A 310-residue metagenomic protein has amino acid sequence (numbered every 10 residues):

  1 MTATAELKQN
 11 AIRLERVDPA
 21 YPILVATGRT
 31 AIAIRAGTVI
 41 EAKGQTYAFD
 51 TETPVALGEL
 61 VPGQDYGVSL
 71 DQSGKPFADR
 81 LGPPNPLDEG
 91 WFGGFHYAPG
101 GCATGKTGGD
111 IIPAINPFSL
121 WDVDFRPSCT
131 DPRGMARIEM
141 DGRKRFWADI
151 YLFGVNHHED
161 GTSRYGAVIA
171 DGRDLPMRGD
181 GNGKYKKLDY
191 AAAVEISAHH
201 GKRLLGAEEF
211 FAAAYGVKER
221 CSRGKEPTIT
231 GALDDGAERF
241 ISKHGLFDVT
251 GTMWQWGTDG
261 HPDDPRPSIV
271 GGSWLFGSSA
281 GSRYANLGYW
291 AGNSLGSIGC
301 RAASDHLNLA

Functional and structural regions predicted by a protein language model:
M1-A26, P84-T130: Glycine-rich, low-complexity segments
M1-Q64: Glycine-rich, flexible loop motifs
V61-P76: Elongated alpha-helical scaffolds
S73-P76, L152-V155, V217, D259-P262 (+1 more regions): Acidic glycine-/aspartate-rich tracts in secreted/extracellular proteins
S73-P86: Short, surface-exposed terminal/edge motifs of secreted or surface/virion proteins that either
A98-C102, K106-H244: Short aromatic-cysteine micro-motif
A148, G251, A302: Terminal peptide-recognition signature
K184-L188, P265-A310: Disulfide-stabilized, aromatic/cysteine-rich ligand-recognition loop
